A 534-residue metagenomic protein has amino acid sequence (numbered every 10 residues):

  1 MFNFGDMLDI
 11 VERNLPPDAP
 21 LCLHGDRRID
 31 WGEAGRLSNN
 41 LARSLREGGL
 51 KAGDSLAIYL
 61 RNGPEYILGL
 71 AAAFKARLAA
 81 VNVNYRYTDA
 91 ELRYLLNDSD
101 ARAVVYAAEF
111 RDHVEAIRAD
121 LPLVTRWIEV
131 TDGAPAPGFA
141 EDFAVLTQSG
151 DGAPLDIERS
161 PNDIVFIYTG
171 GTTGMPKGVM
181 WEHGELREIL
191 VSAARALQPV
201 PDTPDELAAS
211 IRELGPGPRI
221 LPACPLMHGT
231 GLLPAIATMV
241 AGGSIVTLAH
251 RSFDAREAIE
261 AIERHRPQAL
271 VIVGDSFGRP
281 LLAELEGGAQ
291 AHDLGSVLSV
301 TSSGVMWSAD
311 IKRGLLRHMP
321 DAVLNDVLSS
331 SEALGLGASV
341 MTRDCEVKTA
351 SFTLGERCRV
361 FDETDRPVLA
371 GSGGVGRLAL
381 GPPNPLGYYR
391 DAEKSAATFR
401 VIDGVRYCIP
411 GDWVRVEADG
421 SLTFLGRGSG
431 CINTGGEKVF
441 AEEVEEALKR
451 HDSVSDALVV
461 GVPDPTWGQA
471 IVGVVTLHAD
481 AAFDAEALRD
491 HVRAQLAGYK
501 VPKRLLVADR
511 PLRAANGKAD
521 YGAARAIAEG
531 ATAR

Functional and structural regions predicted by a protein language model:
P20-G63, I67, A71, T88-R93: Conserved AMP-binding/adenylate-forming core of the ANL superfamily
E47-G48, L78-V145: Structural core segment of the AMP-binding/adenylate-forming
Y87, V104-Y106, G381-P382, L386-G387 (+4 more regions): AMP-binding/adenylate-forming catalytic core of the ANL superfamily
V130, A497-A519: AMP-binding/adenylate-forming catalytic domain of the ANL superfamily
G150-G170, G174-M175, S210-R219: Conserved pre-ATP/AMP-binding loop-to-beta segment of ANL
I189-A223, M227-A269, E284: Conserved AMP-binding/adenylation subdomain of ANL enzymes
V240-G243, Q268-A269, A283-E346, R357-R359 (+1 more regions): Gly/Ser/Thr-rich phosphate-binding loop
T353, R366-F399, E437-V439: Conserved ATP/PPi-binding loop(s) of AMP-dependent carboxylate-activating enzymes
